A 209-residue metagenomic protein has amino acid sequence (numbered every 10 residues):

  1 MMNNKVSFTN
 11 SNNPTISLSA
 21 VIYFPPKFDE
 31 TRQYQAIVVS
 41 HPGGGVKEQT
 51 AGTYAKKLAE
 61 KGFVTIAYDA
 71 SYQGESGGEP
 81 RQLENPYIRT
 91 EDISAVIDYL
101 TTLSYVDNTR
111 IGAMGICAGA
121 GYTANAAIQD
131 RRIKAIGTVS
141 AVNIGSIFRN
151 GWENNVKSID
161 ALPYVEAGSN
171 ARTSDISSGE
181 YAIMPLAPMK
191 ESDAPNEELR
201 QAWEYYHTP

Functional and structural regions predicted by a protein language model:
M1-Q35: N-terminal cap/lid segment of alpha/beta-hydrolase-fold proteins
Y34, H41-V46: Active-site glycine-rich loops that stabilize anionic/oxyanionic intermediates across multiple enzyme folds
G44-K56, A70: The serine-hydrolase catalytic nucleophile loop
T50, L83-S104: Alpha/beta-hydrolase active-site loop
K57-G77: Conserved alpha/beta-hydrolase
S104-C117: Alpha/beta-hydrolase fold nucleophile elbow
G115-N125: Glycine-rich nucleophile elbow surrounding the catalytic serine of serine-hydrolase chemistry
A124-T208: Alpha/beta-hydrolase-fold enzymes
